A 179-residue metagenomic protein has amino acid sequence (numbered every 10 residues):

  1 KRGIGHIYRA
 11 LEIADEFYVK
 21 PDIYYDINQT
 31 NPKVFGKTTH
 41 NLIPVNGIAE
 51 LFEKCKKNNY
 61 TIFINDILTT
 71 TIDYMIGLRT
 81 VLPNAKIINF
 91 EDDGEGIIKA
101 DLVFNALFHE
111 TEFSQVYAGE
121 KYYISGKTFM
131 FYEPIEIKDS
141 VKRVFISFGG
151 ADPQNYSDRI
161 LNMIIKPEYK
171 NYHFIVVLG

Functional and structural regions predicted by a protein language model:
K1-I4, R9-E16, D26-Y117: Active-site and donor-binding regions of nucleotide-sugar-utilizing enzymes
E12-D15, V19, N162-K166: Short, well-ordered alpha-helices that flank and scaffold nucleotide-derived cofactor binding pockets
V19, P83, K170-Y172: Residue-level signal for beta-strand positions within conserved beta-sheet cores that form or flank
P21-Q29, H173-G179: Short internal beta-strands
F52-K54, E91-G94, Y132-I137, I164-I165: Short, flexible, glycine/charge-rich loop motifs used to bind or transfer phosphoryl groups or to couple energy/partner
I98-N155: A nucleotide-sugar donor-handling region in carbohydrate enzymes
R143-G179: Donor-nucleotide binding loops and adjacent catalytic segments primarily of GT-B fold Leloir glycosyltransferases
